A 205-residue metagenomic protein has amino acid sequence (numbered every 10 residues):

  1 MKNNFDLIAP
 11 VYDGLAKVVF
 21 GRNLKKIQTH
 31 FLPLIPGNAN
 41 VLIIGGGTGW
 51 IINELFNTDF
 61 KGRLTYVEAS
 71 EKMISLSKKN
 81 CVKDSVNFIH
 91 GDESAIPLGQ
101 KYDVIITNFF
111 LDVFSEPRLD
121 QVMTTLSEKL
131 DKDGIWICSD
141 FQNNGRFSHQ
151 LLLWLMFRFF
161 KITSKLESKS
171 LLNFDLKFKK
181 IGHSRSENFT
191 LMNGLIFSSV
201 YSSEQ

Functional and structural regions predicted by a protein language model:
M1-V11: N-terminal, positively charged/glycine-rich alpha-helical extensions of SAM-dependent methyltransferases
G21-N38: Conserved alpha-helix/loop element of class I SAM-dependent methyltransferases that forms part of the SAM/SAH-binding
A39, G134: Glycine-centered, small-residue-biased loops immediately flanking beta-strands in adenine/cofactor-binding cores
L42-A95: Class I SAM-dependent methyltransferase SAM/SAH-binding core
I106: A conserved beta-strand element that flanks and buttresses the S-adenosyl-L-methionine
D120-K132: A short glycine-rich, Lys/Arg-flanked "PGG" loop and its adjoining helix->strand segment in the class I
S139-I181, E187-F189: C-terminal alpha-helical "lid/dimerization" subdomain adjacent to the S-adenosyl-L-methionine
I181-Q205: Core SAM-dependent methyltransferase catalytic element
